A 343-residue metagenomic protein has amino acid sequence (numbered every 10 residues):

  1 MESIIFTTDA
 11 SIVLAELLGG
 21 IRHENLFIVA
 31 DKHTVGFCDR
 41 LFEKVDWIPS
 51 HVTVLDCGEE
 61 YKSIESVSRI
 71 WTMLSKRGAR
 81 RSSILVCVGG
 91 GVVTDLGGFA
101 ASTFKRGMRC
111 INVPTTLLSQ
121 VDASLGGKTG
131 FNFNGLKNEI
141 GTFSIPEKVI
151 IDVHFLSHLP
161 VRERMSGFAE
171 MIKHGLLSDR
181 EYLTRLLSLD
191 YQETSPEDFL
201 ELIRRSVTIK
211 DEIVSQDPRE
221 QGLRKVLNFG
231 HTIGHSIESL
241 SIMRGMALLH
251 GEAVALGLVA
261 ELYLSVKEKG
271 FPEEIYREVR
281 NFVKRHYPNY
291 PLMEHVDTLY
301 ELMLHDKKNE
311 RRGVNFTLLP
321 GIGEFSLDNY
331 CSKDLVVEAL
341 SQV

Functional and structural regions predicted by a protein language model:
M1-I84: ATP/NTP phosphate-donor binding region
L74-V88, G97-N112: Non-catalytic interfacial helical region
A79, I145-K148, H154-V161, A169-E181 (+7 more regions): Generic secondary-structure signature for well-ordered alpha-helical cores
V92-G98, Q120, S236: Short glycine/serine/threonine-rich phosphate/pyrophosphate-binding segments that cradle anionic phosphate groups
F99-Y191: A glycine/threonine-rich phosphate-anchoring loop and its flanking beta-alpha core in nucleotide/phosphate-binding
A169, F271-V343: C-terminal charged capping/lid subdomain of soluble metabolic enzymes
L189-D297: Active-site segments that bind and position negatively charged phosphate/pyrophosphate groups
